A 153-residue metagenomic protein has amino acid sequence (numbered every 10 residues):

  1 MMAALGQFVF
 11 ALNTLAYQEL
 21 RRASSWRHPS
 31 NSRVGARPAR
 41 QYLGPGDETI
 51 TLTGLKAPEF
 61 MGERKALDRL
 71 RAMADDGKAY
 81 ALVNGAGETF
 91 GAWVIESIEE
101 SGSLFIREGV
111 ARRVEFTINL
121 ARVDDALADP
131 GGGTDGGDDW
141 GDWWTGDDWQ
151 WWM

Functional and structural regions predicted by a protein language model:
M1-M153: Compositionally biased, intrinsically disordered low-complexity segments enriched in polar/Pro/Gly and often Gln
